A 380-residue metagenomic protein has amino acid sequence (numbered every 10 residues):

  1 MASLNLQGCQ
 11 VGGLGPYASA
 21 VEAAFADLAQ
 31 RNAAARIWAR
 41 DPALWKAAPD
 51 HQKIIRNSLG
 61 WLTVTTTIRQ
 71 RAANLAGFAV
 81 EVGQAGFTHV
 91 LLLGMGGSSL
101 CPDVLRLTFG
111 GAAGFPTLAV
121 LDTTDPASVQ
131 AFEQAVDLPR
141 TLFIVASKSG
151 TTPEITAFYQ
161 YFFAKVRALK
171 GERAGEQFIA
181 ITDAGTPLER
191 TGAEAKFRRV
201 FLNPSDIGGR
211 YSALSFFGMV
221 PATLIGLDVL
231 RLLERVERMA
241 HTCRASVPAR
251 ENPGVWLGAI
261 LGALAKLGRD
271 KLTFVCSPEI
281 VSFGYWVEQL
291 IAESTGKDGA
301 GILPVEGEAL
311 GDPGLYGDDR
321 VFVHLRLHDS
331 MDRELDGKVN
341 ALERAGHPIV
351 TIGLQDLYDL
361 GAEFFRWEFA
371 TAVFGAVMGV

Functional and structural regions predicted by a protein language model:
M1-Q84, D329-S330, G337-K338: Extended, charge-enriched "interface" segments that sit outside catalytic cores
A2-L28, E234-M239, V350-I352, F364-V380: Terminal amphipathic helices with adjacent charged low-complexity linkers/tails
G60-T65, F87-L93, L118, R140-T151 (+6 more regions): Glycine- and acidic
A76-S246, H328, G337: Glycine-rich phosphate-binding loops that contact phosphosugars or nucleotide phosphates
G77-V80, Q130-E133, A259-A263, E308-G314 (+1 more regions): Generic recognition of flexible, low-complexity loop/linker segments
L105-T117, K165, L290-G301, A341-G346: Short helix-loop-beta junction
A168-V323, H328-D332, T371-V380: Active-site phosphate/pyrophosphate-binding segments
H328-E343, T351-G353: Phosphate/diphosphate-binding loops
